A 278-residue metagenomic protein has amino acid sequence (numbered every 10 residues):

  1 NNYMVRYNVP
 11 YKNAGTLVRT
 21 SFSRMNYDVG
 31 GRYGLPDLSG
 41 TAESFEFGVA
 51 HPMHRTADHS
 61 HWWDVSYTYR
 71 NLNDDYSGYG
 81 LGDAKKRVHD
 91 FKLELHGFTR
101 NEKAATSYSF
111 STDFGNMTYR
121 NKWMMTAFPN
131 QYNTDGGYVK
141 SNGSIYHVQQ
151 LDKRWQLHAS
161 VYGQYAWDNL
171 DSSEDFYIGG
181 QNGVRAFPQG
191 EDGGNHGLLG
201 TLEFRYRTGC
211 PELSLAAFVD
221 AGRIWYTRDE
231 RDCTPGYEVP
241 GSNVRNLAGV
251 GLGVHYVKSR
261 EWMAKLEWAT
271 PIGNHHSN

Functional and structural regions predicted by a protein language model:
M4, N8-P10: Gly/Pro-enriched, hydrophobic low-complexity segments that function as extracytoplasmic propeptides/linkers
P10, G15-L170: Transmembrane beta-strand segments of outer-membrane beta-barrel domains in Gram-negative and organellar OMPs
P129-N278: C-terminal transmembrane beta-barrel domains of outer membrane proteins
